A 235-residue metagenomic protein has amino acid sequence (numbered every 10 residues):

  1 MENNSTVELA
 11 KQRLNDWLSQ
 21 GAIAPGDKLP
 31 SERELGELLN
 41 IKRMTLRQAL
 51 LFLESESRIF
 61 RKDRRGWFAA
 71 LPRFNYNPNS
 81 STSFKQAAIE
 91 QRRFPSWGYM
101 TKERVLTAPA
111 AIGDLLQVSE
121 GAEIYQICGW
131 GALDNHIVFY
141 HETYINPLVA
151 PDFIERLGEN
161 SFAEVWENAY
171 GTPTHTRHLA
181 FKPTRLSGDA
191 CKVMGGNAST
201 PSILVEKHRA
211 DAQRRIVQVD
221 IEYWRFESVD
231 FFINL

Functional and structural regions predicted by a protein language model:
M1-R43, E90: Extreme N-terminal segment that seeds HTH/winged-HTH DNA-binding domains in transcriptional regulators
A22, S57, G195: Conserved functional loop/turn residues at catalytic and ligand-binding sites
D27, R65-W67, L179: Extracytoplasmic/periplasmic beta-strand context in beta-sandwich domains, especially the cupredoxin/COX2 CuA-binding
E32, R64, S81: ATP/adenylate-binding site constellation spanning eukaryotic-like Ser/Thr protein kinases, ABC-transporter
L50-L51: Short, hydrophobic-biased segments on the C-terminal half of alpha helices that form "recognition helices"
S55-R64, A70: Beta-hairpin "wing" of winged helix-turn-helix
L71-L235: All-alpha effector-binding/dimerization core of bacterial HTH-type transcriptional repressors
